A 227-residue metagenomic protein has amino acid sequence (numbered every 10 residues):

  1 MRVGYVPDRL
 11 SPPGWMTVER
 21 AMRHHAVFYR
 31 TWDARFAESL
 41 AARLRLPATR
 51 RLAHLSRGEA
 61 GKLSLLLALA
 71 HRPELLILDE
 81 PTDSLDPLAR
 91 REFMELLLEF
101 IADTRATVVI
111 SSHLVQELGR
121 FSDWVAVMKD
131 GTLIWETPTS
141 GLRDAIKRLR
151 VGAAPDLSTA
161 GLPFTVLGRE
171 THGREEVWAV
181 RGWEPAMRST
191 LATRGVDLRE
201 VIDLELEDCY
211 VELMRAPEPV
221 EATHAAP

Functional and structural regions predicted by a protein language model:
M1-K129, I134-W135: ABC transporter nucleotide-binding domains
G4, R30, R45, T139 (+3 more regions): A generic structural signal for secondary-structure junctions that act as hinges or helix/strand caps at the edges
T17, P138, I202-E205: Short loop/turn segments at beta->alpha junctions
M22, E38, R91, R143 (+2 more regions): Generic structural signal for individual residues within well-ordered alpha-helical segments across diverse proteins
F93-P185: ABC transporter nucleotide-binding domain
A179-P227: C-terminal coupling/interaction segments
